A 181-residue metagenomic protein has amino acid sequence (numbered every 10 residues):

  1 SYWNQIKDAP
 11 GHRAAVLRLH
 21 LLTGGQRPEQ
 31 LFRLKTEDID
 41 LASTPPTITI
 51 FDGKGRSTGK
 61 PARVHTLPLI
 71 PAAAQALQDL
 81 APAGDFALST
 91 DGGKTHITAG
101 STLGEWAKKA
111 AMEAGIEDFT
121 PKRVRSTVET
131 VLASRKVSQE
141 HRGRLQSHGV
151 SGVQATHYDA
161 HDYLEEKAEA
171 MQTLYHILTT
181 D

Functional and structural regions predicted by a protein language model:
S1-L34, T44, R123-R125: Basic, Lys/Arg- and aromatic-enriched nucleic-acid-binding interface segment
N4, F32-D79, V150-V153: Conserved tyrosine-mediated DNA breakage-rejoining catalytic core shared by Y-recombinases
K7-D8, G53-V64, S89-T98, G115-T120 (+1 more regions): Short, contiguous acidic/charged loop-to-helix segments that flank catalytic cores in large enzymes
H12-R13, L69, A99, L103 (+3 more regions): Hydrophobic (often cysteine-bearing) scaffold residues that line and stabilize catalytic clefts of nucleotide/cofactor
R13, T44, R63, P71 (+3 more regions): Exposed loop/turn and edge beta-strand positions of beta-sandwich/beta-sheet ligand-binding modules
R33-I39, K122, A133-S134, G143-S151 (+2 more regions): A short, basic/aromatic helix-end/turn motif that makes direct DNA contacts
K54-R56, Q146-T180: Catalytic-site neighborhood detector that most strongly recognizes the C-terminal catalytic loop/helix of tyrosine
P68-E117, T127-V128, A133-K136, E140 (+1 more regions): Active-site/catalytic core of tyrosine-dependent DNA strand-transfer enzymes
